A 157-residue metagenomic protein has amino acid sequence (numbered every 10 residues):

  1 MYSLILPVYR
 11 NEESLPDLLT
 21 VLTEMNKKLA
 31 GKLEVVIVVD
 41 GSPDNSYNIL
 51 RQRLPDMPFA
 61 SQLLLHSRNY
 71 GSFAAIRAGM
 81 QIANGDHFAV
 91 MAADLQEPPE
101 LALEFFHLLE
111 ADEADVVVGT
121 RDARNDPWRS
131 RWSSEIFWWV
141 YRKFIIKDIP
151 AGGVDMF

Functional and structural regions predicted by a protein language model:
M1-S3, E34: Cell-envelope/extracellular polymer assembly enzymes that use nucleotide-activated donors
L4, Y9, V38-D40, H66: Conserved sequence signature across two-component system core domains
N11-N26: Short, well-formed alpha-helical segments that are part of the catalytic scaffolds of diverse glycosyltransferases
N11-S14, S42, P98: Donor nucleotide-sugar binding loop of glycosyltransferases
M25-N26, L50-L54, L109: Conserved hydrophobic residues forming the short capping helix/wall of the S-adenosyl-L-methionine
L33, Y47-I82: Conserved donor nucleotide-binding strand/loop of the catalytic core
V39-N48, L95-Q96: A conserved acidic beta->alpha catalytic loop
H66-R68, S72-I82, H87-V90, P99-F157: Acceptor/aglycone-binding surface of glycosyltransferases and processive sugar-polymer synthases
